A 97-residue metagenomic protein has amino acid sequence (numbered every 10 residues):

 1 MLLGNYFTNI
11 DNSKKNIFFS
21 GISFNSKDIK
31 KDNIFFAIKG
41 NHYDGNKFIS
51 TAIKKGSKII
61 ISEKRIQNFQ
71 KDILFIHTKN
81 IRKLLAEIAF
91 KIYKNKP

Functional and structural regions predicted by a protein language model:
M1-E87, K91: N-terminal leader/targeting and accessory segments in enzymes
Y93-P97: Phosphate-binding P-loop
